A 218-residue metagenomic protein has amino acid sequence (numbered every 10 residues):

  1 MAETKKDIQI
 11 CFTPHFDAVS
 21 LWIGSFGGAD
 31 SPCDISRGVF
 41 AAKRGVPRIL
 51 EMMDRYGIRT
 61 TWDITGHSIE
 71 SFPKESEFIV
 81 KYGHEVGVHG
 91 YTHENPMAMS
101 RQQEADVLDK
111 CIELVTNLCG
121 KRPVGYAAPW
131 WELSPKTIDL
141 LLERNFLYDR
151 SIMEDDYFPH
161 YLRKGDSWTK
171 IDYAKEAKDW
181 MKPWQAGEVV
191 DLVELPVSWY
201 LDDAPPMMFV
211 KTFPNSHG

Functional and structural regions predicted by a protein language model:
A2-E85: Active-site beta->alpha N-cap acidic-glycine motif
E3, T116, K121-G218: Active-site-adjacent pocket scaffolds in enzyme catalytic domains
H15, M53, V86-H89, Y126 (+2 more regions): Conserved, mostly hydrophobic/aromatic
F16-A18, G90-P96: Conserved radical SAM core fold
G38-K43, T61-P73, E94-A105, A127-K136: Acidic-and-aromatic substrate-binding clefts and catalytic sites of carbohydrate-active enzymes
M52-Y56, F78, Y82, L114-L118 (+1 more regions): Alpha-helical structural signal in soluble globular domains
W62, V88, Y148-R150: Hydrophobic residues in well-ordered beta-strands that form the structural core
D106-V115: An active-site-proximal "capping" alpha-helix that borders the catalytic cofactor pocket
